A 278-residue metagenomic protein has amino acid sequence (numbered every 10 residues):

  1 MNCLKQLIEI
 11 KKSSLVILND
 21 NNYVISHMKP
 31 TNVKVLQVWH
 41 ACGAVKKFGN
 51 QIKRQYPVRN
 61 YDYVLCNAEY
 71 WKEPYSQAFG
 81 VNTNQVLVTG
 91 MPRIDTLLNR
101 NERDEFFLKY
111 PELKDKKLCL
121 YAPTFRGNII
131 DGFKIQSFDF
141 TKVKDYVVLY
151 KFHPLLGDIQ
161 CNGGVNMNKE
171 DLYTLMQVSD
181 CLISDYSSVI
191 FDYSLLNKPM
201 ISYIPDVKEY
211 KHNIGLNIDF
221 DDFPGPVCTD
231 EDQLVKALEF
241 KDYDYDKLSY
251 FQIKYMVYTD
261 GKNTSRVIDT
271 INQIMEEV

Functional and structural regions predicted by a protein language model:
M1, T31-L36, V148, Q160-E170 (+1 more regions): Active-site regions of enzymes building and remodeling cell-envelope glycoconjugates
M1-L98: Active-site and donor-binding regions of nucleotide-sugar-utilizing enzymes
V16-Q37, N168-N213: A donor-sugar binding/catalytic signature common to diverse glycosyltransferases and related nucleotide-sugar
D20-N21, N67-Y70, P154, Y186 (+1 more regions): Helix N-cap/beta->alpha junction signal
R59-V64, V147, V178-C181, D222-G225: Short active-site oxyanion
V86, P92-C161, C228, T259-S265: Conserved catalytic-core segment of nucleotide-activated headgroup transferases in glycan assembly
C161-N162, S188-M256: Catalytic binding pocket for nucleotide-activated donors in carbohydrate/polymer assembly enzymes
D260-V278: C-terminal alpha-helical cap of glycosyltransferases
